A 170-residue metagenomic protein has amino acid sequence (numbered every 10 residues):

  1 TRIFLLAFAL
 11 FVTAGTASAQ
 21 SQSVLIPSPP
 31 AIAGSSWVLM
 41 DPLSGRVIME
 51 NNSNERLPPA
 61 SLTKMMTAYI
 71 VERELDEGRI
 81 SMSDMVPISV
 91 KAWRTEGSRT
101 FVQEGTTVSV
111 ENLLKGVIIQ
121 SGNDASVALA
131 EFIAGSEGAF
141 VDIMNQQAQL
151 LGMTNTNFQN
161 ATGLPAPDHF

Functional and structural regions predicted by a protein language model:
F4-A14: Bacterial N-terminal signal peptides
A19-F170: Active-site-adjacent loops and short helices of periplasmic peptidoglycan-processing enzymes
